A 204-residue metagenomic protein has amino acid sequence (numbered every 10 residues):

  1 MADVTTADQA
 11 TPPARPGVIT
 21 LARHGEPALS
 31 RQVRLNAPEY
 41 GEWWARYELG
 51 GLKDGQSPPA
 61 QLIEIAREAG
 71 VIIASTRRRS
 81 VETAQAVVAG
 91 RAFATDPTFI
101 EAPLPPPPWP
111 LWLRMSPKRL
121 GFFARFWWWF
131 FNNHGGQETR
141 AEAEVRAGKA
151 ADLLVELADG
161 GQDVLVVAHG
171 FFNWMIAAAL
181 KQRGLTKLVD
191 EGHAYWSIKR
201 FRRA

Functional and structural regions predicted by a protein language model:
A2-T98, P117-G148: Active-site-proximal alpha-helix that buttresses catalytic centers in soluble enzyme cores
I19, G70, G160-G170: Generic beta-sheet signal
P27, F172-N173: Short active-site segment of divalent metal-dependent hydrolases/proteases that encodes the spacing between
P38-E42, G184-A204: Domain-level recognition of soluble alpha/beta enzyme cores, biased toward histidine phosphatases/phosphomutases
S80-E82, N173-I176: Short, well-ordered alpha-helical microsegments
P103-P108, S197-F201: Short, charged, surface-exposed secondary-structure boundary motifs
P107-S116: Short, surface-exposed amphipathic charged segments that create phosphate/polyanion-binding patches used for binding
A143-D159: A short, acidic, amphipathic alpha-helical segment used as a generic capping/interface helix at domain edges
